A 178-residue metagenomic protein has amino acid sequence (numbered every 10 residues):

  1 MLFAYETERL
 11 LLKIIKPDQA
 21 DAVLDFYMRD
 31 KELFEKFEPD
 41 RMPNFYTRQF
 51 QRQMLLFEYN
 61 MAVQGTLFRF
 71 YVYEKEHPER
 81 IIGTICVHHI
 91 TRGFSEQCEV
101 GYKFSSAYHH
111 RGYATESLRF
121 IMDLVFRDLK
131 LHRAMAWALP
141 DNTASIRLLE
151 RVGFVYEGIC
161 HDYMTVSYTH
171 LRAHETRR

Functional and structural regions predicted by a protein language model:
M1-R52: A short, well-structured alpha-helix characteristic of acyl/acetyltransferase catalytic modules
R48-E99, A107: Acetyl-CoA-dependent GNAT
Y102-R111, R127, P140-D141: Active-site acidic-Proline motif in GNAT/NAT acetyltransferases
H110-L124, R147-R151: Conserved acetyl-CoA-binding loop-helix of GNAT-fold acetyltransferases
D128-W137: Conserved GNAT acetyl-CoA-binding A-motif
A136-I146: Conserved beta-strand-loop-alpha-helix junction that forms the acyl-donor binding cleft
W137, V155-Y168: Conserved catalytic-core motifs of GNAT/GCN5-like acyltransferases
T169-T176: Conserved small/polar residues in nucleotide/adenosyl-binding loops
